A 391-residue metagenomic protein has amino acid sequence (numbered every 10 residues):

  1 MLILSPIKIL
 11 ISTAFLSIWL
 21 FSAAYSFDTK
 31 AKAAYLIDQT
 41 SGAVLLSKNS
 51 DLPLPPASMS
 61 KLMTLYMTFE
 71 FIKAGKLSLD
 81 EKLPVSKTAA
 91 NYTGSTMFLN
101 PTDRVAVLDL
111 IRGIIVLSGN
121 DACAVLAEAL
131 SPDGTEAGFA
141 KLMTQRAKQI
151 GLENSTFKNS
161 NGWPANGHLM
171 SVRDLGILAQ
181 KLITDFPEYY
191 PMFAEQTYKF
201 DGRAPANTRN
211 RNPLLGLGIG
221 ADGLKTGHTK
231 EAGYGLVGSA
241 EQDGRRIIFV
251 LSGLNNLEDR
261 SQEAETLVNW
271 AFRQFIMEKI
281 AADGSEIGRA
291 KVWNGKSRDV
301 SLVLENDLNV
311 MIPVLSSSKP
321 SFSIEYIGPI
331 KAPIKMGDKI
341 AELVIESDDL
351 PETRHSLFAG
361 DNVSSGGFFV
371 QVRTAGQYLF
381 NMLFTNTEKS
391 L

Functional and structural regions predicted by a protein language model:
M1-P6: N-terminal secretory signal peptides that target proteins for export/translocation
K8, K48, K61, R146 (+3 more regions): Basic side chains
K8-W19: Bacterial N-terminal signal peptides
L16, S78, S131, T135 (+3 more regions): Alpha-helix capping and helix-coil boundary motifs
S17, Y25-F27, S47, A240 (+2 more regions): Sterically constrained small-residue positions within well-ordered secondary structures of folded domains
A24-P187: Active-site-adjacent loops and short helices of periplasmic peptidoglycan-processing enzymes
E153-T156, P164-L169, R173-L391: Domain-terminus/edge residues, biased toward the C-terminal soluble/receptor-binding domains of extracytoplasmic
